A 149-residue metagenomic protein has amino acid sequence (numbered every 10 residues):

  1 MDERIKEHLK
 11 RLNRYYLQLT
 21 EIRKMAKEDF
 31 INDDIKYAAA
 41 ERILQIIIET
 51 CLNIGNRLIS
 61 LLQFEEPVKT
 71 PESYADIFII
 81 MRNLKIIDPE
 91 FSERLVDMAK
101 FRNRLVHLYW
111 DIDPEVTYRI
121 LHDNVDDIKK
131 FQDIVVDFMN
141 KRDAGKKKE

Functional and structural regions predicted by a protein language model:
M1-E149: Solvent-exposed interaction patches of small proteins and small membrane subunits
